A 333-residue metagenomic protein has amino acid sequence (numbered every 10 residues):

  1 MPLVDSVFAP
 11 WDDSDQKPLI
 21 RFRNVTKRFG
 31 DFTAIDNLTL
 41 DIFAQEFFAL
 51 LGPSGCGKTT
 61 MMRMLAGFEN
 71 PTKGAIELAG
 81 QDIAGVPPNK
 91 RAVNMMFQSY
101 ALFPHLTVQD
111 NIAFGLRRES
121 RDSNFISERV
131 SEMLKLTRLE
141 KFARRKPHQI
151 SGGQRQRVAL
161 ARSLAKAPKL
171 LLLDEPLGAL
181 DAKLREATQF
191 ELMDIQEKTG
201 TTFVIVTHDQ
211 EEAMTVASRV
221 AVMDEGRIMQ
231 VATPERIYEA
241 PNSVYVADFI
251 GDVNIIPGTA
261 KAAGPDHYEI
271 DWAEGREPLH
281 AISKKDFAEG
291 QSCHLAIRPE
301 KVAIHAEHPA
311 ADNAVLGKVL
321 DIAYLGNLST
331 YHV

Functional and structural regions predicted by a protein language model:
M1-A9, V253, A262-V333: Non-catalytic connector elements of ABC transporters
F47, V86-D248: ABC ATPase nucleotide-binding domains
L51-P53: The feature captures the beta-strand-to-loop junction immediately N-terminal to the Walker
A66: Helix-to-loop junction immediately C-terminal to a conserved catalytic motif
T72-A75, F125, E225, P257: Conserved coupling/switch loops of ABC nucleotide-binding domains, chiefly the family-specific signature
G74-D82: Conserved ABC transporter NBD signature motif
